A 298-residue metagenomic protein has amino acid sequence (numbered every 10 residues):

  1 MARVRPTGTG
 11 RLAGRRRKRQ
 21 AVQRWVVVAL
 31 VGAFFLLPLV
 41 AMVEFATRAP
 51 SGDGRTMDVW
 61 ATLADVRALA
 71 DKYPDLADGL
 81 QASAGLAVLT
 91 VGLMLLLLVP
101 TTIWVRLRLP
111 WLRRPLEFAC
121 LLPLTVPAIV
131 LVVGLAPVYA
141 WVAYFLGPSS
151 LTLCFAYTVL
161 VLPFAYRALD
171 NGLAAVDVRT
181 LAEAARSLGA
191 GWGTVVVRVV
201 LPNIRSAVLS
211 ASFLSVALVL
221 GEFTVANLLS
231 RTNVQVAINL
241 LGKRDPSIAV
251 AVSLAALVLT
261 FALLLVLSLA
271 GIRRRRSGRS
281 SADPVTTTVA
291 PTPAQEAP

Functional and structural regions predicted by a protein language model:
A2-A13, R19-R24, A41, D170-A182 (+3 more regions): C-terminal transmembrane helix and the adjacent membrane-cytosol boundary/short C-terminal tail of inner/organellar
L12-R15, A87-C120, P137-W141, G172 (+4 more regions): Transmembrane-helix boundary motif in ABC transporter permease subunits
A13-G14, I129-V159, G193, A226 (+1 more regions): Membrane-interfacial helix termini and adjacent extracytoplasmic/periplasmic loops of multi-pass transporters
R17-Q20, G54-A70, L220-R276, A294-P298: Interhelical loop and adjacent transmembrane-helix boundary motif in polytopic membrane transport permeases
W25, D75-A82, V138-F164, R205-A207: Loop-to-helix entry region at the N-terminal start of transmembrane alpha-helices in multi-pass membrane transporters
V26-F35, V159, Y166-N171, W192-G221 (+1 more regions): Transmembrane alpha-helices
L37-E44, L96-P100, T152-F155, V159-L181 (+2 more regions): Membrane-embedded alpha-helices of multi-pass transport/permease systems
L107-L116, F145-S150, W192, S206-A207 (+1 more regions): Membrane-helix interface segments
